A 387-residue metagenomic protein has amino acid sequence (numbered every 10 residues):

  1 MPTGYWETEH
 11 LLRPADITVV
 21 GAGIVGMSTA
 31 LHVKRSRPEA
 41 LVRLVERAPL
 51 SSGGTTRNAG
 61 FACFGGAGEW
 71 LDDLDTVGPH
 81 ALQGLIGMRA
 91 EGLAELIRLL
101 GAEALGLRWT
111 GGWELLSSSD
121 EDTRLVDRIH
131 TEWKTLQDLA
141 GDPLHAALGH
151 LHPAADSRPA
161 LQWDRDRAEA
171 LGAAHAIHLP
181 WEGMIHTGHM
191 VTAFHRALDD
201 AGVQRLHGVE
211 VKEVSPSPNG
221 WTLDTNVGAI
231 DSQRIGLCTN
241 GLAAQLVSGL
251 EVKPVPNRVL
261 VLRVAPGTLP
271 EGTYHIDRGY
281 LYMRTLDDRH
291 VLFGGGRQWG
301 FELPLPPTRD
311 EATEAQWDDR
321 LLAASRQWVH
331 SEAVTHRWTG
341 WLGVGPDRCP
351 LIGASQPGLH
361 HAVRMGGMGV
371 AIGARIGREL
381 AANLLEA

Functional and structural regions predicted by a protein language model:
M1-I17, R35-S36, A40-L41: Extreme N-terminal leader/targeting segments of oxidoreductases
K34-R57: Glycine-rich FAD pyrophosphate-binding loop
G53, R57-G87: Glycine-rich active-site loop/strand segments that organize a redox cofactor
G68, D72-L74, R98-T110, L116-H189: Flavin (FAD/FMN) cofactor-binding and adjacent substrate-gating region of FAD-dependent oxidoreductase domains
A170-Q233: Helical element adjacent to the flavin cofactor pocket in flavoenzyme catalytic cores
W181, R278, R326-A387: C-terminal catalytic lobe of FAD-dependent flavoproteins
T225-E271: Central helical "cap/lid" subdomain
P266-T268, P304-T339: Flavin-binding catalytic cores
